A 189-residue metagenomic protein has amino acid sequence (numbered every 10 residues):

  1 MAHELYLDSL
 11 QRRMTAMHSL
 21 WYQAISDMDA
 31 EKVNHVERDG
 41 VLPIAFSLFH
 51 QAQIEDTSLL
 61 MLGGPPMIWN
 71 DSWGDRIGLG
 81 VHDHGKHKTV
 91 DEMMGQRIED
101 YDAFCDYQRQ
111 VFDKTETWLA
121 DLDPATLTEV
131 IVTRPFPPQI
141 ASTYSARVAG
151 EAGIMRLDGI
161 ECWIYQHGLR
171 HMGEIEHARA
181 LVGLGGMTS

Functional and structural regions predicted by a protein language model:
M1-R13: Extreme N-terminal tail/first-helix region
Q11, Y22, K32-K88, D113-E116 (+1 more regions): Short, contiguous alpha-helical
T15, W21-A24: Central/C-terminal regulatory/activation regions of fungal transcription factors
G85-I98: Core catalytic architecture of nucleotide-activated donor-dependent transferases building glycoconjugates
G95-Q108: A short, structured beta-strand-centered segment in the mid-to-C-terminal lobe of catalytic cores from group-transfer
D106-W118: Acidic, glycine-rich loop-and-strand cores that form catalytic or ligand-binding grooves in diverse globular domains
D121-E129: Proline-centered turn/helix-capping motifs that create local helix->coil transitions or kinks
